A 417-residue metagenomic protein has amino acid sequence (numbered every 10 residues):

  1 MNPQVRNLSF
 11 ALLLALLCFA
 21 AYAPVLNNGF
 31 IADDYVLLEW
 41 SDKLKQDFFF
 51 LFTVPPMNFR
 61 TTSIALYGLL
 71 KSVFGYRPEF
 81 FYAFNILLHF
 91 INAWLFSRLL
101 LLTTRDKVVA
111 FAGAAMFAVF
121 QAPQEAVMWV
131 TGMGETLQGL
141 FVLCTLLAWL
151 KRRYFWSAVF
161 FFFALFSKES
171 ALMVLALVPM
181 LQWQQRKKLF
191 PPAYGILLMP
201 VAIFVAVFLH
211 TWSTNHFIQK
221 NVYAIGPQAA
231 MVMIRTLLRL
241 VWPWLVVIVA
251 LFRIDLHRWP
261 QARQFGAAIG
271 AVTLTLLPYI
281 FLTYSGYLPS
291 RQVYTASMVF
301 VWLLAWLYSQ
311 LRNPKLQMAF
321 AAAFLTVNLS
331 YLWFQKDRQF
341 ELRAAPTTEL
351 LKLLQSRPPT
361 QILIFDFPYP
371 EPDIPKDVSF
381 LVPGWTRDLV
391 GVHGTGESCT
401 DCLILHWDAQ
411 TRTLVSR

Functional and structural regions predicted by a protein language model:
M1-R417: Polytopic membrane enzymes that build or remodel cell-surface glycoconjugates and lipids
